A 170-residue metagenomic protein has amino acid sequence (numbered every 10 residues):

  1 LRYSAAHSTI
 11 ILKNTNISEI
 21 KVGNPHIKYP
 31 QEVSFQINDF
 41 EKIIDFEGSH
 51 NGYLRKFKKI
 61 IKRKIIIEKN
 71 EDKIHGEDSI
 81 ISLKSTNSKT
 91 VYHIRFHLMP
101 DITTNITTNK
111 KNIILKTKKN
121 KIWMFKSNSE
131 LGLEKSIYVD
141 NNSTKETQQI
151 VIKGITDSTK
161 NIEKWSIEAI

Functional and structural regions predicted by a protein language model:
L1-I170: CBM-like, beta-strand-rich accessory domains located in the C-terminal region of large, secreted polysaccharide-active
